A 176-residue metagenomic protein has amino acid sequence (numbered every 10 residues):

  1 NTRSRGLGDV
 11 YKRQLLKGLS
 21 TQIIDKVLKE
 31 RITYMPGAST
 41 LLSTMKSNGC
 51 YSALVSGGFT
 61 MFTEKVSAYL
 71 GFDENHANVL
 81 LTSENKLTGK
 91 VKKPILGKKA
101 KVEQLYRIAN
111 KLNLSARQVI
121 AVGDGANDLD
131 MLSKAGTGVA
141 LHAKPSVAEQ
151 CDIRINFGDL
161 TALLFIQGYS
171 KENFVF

Functional and structural regions predicted by a protein language model:
N1-Y11: Single conserved hydrophobic/aromatic residue that forms the stacking wall/gate of nucleotide- or nucleobase-binding
K17-F176: C-terminal cap/substrate-recognition subdomain and adjoining C-terminal extension of metal-dependent phosphatase-like
